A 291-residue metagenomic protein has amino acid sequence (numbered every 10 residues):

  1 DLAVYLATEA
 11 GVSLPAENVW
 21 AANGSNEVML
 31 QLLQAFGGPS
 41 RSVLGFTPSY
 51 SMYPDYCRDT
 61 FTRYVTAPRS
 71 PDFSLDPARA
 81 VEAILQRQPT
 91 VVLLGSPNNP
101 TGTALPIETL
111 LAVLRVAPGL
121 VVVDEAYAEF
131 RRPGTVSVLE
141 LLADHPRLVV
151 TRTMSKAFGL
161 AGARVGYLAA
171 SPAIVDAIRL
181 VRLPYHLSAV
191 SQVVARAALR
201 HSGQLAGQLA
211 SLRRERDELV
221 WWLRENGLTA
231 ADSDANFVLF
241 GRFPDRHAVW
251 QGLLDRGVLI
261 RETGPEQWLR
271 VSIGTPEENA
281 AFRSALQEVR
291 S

Functional and structural regions predicted by a protein language model:
D1-S42: Phosphate-binding glycine-rich loop
Y5, Q34-L94: PLP-dependent aminotransferase-like
T8, L75-R87, P100-V121, E125-L160: Active-site pre-lysine segment of PLP-dependent enzymes
A16, A231-F237, G264-W268: Short Gly/Ser/Thr- and Asp/Glu-enriched loop/turn motifs at secondary-structure junctions
Y64-P68, T90-P97, V121-E125, A231-S233 (+1 more regions): Short beta-strands and strand-loop turn motifs
E108, A248-R256, R261-S291: PLP-dependent enzyme catalytic core of the Aspartate aminotransferase-like
R147-R224, L228-A231: PLP-dependent aminotransferase class I/II
L212-R213, D217, W221-R256, I273: Conserved PLP-binding catalytic core of the aspartate aminotransferase-like
